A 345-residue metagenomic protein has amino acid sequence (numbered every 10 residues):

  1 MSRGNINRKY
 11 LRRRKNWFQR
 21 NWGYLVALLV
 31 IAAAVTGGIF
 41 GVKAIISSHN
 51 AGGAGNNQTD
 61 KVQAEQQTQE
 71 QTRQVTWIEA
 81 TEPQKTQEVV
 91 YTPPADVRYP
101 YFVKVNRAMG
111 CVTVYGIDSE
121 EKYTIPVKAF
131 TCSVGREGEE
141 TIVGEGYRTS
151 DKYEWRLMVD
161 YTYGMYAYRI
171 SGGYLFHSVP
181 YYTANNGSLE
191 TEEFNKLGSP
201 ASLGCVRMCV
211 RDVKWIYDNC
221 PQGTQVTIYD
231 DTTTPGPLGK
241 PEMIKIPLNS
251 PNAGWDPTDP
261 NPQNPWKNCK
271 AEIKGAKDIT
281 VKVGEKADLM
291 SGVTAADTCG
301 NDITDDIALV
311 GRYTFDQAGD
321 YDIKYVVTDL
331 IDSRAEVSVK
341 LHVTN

Functional and structural regions predicted by a protein language model:
M1-W22: N-terminal Lys/Arg-rich, disordered targeting/topogenic segments
R20-K43: Sec-dependent N-terminal signal peptides of Gram-positive bacterial secreted proteins and lipoproteins
Y24-I31, L157-K270: Exported/periplasmic cell-wall-interacting domains
A44-R98, N252-G275: N-terminal, intrinsically disordered, polar/charged segments of Gram-positive cell-envelope systems that serve as
A80-G187: Gly/Pro-biased beta-strand-loop elements
V134-R136, L341-N345: Interdomain boundary/hinge segments at the C-termini of tandem beta-sandwich modules
K267-N301: Solvent-exposed, low-complexity, repeat-rich "mucin-like" stalks and linkers
N301-V343: Serine/threonine-rich, repeat-prone extracellular segments and beta-strand-based repeat modules of secreted/surface
